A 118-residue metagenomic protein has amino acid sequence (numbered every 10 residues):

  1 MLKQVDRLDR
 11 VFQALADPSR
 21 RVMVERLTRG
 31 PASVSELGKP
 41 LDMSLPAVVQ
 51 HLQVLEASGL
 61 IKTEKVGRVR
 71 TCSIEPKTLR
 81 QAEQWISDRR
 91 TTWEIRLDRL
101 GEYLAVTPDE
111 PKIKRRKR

Functional and structural regions predicted by a protein language model:
M1-R7, R26-L45, V54-K62, K77-R118: C-terminal regulatory/oligomerization modules of transcriptional regulators
D9-Q13: Conserved N-terminal beta-strand and adjoining loop/helix that marks the start of the Nudix/MutT-like hydrolase domain
A14-S19: Short helix-coil-helix linker/hinge
R21-M23: Pre-recognition alpha-helix immediately N-terminal to the DNA-recognition helix within helix-turn-helix or winged-helix
K65-T71: Short, Lys/Arg-rich nucleic-acid/phosphate-binding segment
